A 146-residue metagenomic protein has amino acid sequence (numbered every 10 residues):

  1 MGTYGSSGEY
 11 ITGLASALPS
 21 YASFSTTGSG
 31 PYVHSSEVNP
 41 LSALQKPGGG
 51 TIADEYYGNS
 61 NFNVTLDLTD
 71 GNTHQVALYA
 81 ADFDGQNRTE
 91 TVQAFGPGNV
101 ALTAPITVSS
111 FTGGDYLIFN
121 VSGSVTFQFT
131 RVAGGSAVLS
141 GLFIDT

Functional and structural regions predicted by a protein language model:
M1-I11, L66, G85-Q93: Short amphipathic alpha-helical segments with coiled-coil-like heptad repeat character
M1-S25, T130, L142-T146: Accessory carbohydrate-binding/adhesion or oligomerization-edge regions at the termini of glycan-active proteins
Y10-G71: Surface-exposed, low-complexity/disordered Ser/Thr/Gly/Pro/Asn-rich loops and linkers
Y56-S60, N72, D82-E90: Extended, low-complexity, turn-rich repeat/linker tracts enriched in Gly/Pro/Ser/Thr and Asp/Glu that occur
N61-N63, T73-Q75, G114-Y116, S124: Intrinsic-disorder/low-complexity, polar/charged segments enriched in Ser/Thr/Lys/Arg/Asp/Glu/Gln
A81-T146: Contiguous ligand/interfacial binding patches
